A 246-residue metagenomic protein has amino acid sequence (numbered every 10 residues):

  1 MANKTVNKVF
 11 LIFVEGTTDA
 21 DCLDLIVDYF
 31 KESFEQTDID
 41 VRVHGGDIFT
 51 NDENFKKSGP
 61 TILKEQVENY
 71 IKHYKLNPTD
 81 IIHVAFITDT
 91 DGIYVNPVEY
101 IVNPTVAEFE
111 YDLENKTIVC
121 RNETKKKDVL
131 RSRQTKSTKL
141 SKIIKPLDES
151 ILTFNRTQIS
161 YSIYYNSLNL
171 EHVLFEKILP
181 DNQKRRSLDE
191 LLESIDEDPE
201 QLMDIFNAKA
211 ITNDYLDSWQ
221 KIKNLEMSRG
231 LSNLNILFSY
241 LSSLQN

Functional and structural regions predicted by a protein language model:
A2-N7, D21-G45, F49-N246: C-terminal accessory helical subdomains adjacent to catalytic cores in phosphodiester- and nucleotide-handling enzymes
I12-V14: Short hydrophobic beta-strand that contains or immediately precedes a catalytic carboxylate
G16-A20: Short acidic, Gly/Ser-rich segments with clustered Asp/Glu that frequently serve as metal-coordination loops in enzyme
